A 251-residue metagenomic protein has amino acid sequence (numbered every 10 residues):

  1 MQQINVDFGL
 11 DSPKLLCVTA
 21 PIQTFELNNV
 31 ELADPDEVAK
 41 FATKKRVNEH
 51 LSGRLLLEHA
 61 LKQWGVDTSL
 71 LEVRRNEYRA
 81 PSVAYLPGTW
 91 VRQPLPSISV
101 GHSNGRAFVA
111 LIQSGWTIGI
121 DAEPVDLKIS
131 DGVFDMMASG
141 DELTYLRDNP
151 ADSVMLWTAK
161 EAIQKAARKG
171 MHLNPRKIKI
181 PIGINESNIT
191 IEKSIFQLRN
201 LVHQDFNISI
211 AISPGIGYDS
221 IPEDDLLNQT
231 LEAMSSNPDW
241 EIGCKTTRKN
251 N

Functional and structural regions predicted by a protein language model:
M1-N251: Core catalytic alpha/beta fold that binds nucleotide/phospho-ligands
